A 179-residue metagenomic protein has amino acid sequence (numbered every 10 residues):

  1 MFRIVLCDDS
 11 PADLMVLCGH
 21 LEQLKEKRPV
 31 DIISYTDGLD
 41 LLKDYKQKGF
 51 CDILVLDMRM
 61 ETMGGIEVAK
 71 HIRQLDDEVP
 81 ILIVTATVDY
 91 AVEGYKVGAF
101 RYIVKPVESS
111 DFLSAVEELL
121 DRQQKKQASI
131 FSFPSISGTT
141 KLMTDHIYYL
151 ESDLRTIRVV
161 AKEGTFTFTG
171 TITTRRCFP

Functional and structural regions predicted by a protein language model:
M1-V5: Non-catalytic signal-transmission and effector/linker regions of two-component phosphorelay proteins
C7-D8, Y35, L54: Conserved sequence signature across two-component system core domains
D8-S10, A86: Acidic di-acidic motifs
P11-I33, Q74: Two-component/phosphorelay signaling modules centered on CheY-like receiver
K27, K43-K126: CheY-like receiver
I32-D40: Conserved Asp/Asn-Gly motif in the active-site loop of CheY-like receiver
S114-P179: Conserved binding/recognition cores within well-folded domains
